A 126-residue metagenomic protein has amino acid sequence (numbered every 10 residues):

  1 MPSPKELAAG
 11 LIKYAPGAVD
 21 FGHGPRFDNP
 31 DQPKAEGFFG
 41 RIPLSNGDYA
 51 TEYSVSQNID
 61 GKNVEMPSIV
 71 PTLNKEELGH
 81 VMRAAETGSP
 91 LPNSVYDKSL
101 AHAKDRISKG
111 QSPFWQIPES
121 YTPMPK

Functional and structural regions predicted by a protein language model:
M1-K126: Charge-dense, intrinsically disordered terminal/linker segments
